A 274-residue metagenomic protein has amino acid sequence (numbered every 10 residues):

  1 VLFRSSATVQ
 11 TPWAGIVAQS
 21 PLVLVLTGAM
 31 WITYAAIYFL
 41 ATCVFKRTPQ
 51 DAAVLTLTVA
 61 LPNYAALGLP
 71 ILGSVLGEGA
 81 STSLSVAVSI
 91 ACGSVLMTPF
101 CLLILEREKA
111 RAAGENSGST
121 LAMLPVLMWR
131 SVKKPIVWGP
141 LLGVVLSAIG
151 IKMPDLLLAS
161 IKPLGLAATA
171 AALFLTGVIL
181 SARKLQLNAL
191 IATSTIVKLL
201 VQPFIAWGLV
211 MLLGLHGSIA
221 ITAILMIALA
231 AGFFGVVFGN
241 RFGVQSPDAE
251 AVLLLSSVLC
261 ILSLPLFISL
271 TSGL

Functional and structural regions predicted by a protein language model:
V1-L274: Alpha-helical transmembrane segments of multi-pass small-molecule/ion transporters
